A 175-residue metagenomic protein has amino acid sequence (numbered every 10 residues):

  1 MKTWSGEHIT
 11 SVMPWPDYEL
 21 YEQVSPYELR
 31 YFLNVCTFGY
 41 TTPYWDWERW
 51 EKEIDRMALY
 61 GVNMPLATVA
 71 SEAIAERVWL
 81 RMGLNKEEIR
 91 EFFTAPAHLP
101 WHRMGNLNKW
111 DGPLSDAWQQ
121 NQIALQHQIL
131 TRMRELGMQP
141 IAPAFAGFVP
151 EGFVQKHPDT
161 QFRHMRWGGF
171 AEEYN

Functional and structural regions predicted by a protein language model:
W4-E7, P16-N175: Aromatic-lined carbohydrate-binding surfaces of glycoside hydrolases
